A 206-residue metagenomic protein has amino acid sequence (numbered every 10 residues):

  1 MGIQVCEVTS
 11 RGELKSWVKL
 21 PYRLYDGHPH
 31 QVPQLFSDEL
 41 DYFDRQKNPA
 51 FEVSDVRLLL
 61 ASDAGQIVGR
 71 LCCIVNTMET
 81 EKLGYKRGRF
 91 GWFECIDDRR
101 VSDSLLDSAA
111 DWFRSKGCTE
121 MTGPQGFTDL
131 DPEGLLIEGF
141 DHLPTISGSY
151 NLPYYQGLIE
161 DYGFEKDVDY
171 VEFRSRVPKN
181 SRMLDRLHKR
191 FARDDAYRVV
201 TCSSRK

Functional and structural regions predicted by a protein language model:
M1-Q46, R193-K206: Short amphipathic alpha-helix that is part of the acyltransferase structural core
D44-L60: A short helix-loop-beta-strand connector motif used in the catalytic cores of GNAT acetyltransferases and, in some
V56, R87, V168-Y170: Extracellular structured ligand-interaction cores
L60, Q66-N76: Conserved beta-strand in the GNAT
L71-V75, W92, T122-F127, V168-Y170: Glycine-rich, histidine-containing beta strand-loop boundary motifs that form or position
T80-G163: Acyl-donor binding region in acyl/amide transferases
S149-K206: Acyltransferase donor/substrate-recognition loop-hinge adjacent to the catalytic core
